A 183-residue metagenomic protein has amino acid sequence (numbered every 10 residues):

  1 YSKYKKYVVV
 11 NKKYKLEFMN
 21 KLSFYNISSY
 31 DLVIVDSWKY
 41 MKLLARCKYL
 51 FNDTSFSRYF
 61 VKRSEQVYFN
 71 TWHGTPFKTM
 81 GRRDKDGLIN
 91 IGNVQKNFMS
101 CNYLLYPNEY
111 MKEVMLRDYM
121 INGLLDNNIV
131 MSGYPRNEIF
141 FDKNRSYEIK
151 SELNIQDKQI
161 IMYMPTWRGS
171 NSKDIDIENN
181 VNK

Functional and structural regions predicted by a protein language model:
Y1-F141: Active-site and donor-binding regions of nucleotide-sugar-utilizing enzymes
S2-V8, Y134-K183: Conserved catalytic-core segment of nucleotide-activated headgroup transferases in glycan assembly
